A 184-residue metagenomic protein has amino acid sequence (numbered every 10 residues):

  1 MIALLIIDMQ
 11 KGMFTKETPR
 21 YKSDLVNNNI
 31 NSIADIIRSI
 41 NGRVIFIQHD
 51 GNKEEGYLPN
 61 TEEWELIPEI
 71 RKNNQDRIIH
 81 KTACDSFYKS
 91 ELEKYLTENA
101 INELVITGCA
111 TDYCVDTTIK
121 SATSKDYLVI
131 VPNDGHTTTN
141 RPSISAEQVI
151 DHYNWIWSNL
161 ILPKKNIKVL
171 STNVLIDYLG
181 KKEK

Functional and structural regions predicted by a protein language model:
I2-D8: Short, hydrophobic/glycine-enriched beta-strand segments
A3, S32, Y57-K184: Active-site-adjacent betaalpha module
G12-K16: Short acidic, Gly/Ser-rich segments with clustered Asp/Glu that frequently serve as metal-coordination loops in enzyme
T18-F46: A short alpha/beta connector and helix-capping loop motif
H49-D50, C109: Short, well-ordered beta-to-alpha junction loops that form the rim of enzyme active sites and present histidine/acidic
E54: Phosphate-coordination/substrate-recognition cap region in phosphate-metabolizing enzymes
